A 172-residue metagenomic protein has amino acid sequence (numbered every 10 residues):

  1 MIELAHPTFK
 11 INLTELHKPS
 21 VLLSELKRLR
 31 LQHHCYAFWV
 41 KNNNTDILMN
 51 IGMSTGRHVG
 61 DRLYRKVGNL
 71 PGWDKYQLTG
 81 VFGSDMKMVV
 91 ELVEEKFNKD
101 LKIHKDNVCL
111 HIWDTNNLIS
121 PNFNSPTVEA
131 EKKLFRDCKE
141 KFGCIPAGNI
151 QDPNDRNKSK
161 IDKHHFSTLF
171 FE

Functional and structural regions predicted by a protein language model:
M1-M49, M53-E172: Boundary/linker segments flanking structured domains
